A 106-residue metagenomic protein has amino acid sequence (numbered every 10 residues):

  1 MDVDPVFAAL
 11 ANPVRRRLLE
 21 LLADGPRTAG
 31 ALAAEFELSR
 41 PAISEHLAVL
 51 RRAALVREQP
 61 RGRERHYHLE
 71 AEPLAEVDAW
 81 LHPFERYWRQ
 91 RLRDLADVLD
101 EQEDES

Functional and structural regions predicted by a protein language model:
M1-D2, A75-S106: Amphipathic alpha-helical dimerization/coiled-coil segments that flank or bridge DNA-binding/regulatory modules
D2-S39, E64-A75, A79: N-terminal helix-turn-helix DNA-binding core of bacterial DNA-binding proteins
P5, R17, A42, A48 (+1 more regions): Active-site phosphate/pyrophosphate-handling residues
A31, P41-A42, A54, P60 (+3 more regions): Residue-level recognition of hydrophobic positions within alpha-helical transmembrane segments
A34, E45, R51-R52: Alpha-helical residues within the helix-turn-helix
R51-H68: Beta-hairpin "wing" of winged helix-turn-helix
